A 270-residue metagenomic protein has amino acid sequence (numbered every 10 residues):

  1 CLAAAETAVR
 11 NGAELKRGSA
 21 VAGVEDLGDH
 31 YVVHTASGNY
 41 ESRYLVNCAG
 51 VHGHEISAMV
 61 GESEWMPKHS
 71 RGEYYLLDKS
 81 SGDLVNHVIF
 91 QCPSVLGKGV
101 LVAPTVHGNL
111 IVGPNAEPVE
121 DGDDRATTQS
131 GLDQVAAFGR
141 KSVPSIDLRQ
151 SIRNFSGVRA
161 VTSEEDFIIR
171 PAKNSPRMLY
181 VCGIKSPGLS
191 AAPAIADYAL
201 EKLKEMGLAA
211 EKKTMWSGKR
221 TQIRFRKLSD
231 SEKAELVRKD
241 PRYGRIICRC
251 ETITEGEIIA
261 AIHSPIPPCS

Functional and structural regions predicted by a protein language model:
C1-N11, I89, G97: Rossmann-like NAD(P)H-binding beta-loop-alpha module
A3, G97, V106-H107, P118-I246 (+2 more regions): C-terminal catalytic lobe of FAD-dependent flavoproteins
T7, N11, M59, K202 (+1 more regions): Active-site catalytic microenvironments for nucleophilic, acid-base chemistry
V9-V21: A conserved beta-strand/loop element that lines the FAD pocket in flavoprotein oxidoreductases
K16, V46, L179-V181: Hydrophobic/aromatic beta-strand patches that form the interior of the parallel beta-sheet core in alpha/beta enzyme
R17-S19, T35, I152-R153: Short loop/edge segments at beta-strand edges and connector loops that shape dinucleotide/nucleotide cofactor-binding
S19, G50-V51, P193, T252: Alpha-helix N-cap/helix-start capping motif
V24-G113, E117-T128, A137, I146: Flavin-dependent oxidoreductases
